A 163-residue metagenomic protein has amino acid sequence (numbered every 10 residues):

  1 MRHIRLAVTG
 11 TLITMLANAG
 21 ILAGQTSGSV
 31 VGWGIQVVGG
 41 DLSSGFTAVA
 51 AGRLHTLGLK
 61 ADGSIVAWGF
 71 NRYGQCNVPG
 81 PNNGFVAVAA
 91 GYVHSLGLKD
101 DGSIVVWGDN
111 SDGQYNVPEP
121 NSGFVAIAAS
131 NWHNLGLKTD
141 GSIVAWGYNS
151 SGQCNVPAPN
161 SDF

Functional and structural regions predicted by a protein language model:
M1-R5: Positively charged n-region of N-terminal signal peptides that target proteins for export
A7-A19: Bacterial N-terminal signal peptides
L22-G58, V66-N71: An edge-strand/N-cap motif at the start of beta-rich repeat modules
V31-S44, G69-P81, G108-P120, G147-P159: Short glycine/serine- and acidic-residue-enriched loop/turn motifs that recur at repeat junctions
G32, H55-G58, A67, H94-G97 (+3 more regions): Conserved core positions of repeat-based scaffolds
G45, G52-R53, G84, G91-Y92 (+3 more regions): Beta-rich catalytic cores
A61-S64, A87, D100-S103, A126 (+1 more regions): Tandem repeat domain/solenoid detector
